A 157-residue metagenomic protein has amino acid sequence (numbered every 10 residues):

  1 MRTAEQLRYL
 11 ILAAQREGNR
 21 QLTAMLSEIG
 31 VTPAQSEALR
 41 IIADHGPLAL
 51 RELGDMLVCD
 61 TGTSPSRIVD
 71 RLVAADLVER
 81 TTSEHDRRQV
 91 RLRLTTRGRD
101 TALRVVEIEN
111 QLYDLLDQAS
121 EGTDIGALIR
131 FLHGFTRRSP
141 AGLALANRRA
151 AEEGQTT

Functional and structural regions predicted by a protein language model:
M1, G122-T157: C-terminal regulatory/oligomerization modules of transcriptional regulators
M1-I29, L77, L92, G126 (+1 more regions): N-terminal leader segment of winged-helix/HTH proteins
Y9, A13, E37-R40, A127-R130 (+1 more regions): Amphipathic alpha-helical interaction segments
L12, Q21-T63: N-terminal helix-turn-helix DNA-binding core of bacterial DNA-binding proteins
A14, G18, L57, T101-S120 (+1 more regions): Alpha-helical linker/hinge and terminal dimerization helices associated with HTH transcriptional regulators
E28-T32, L48, S64-R67, R71 (+2 more regions): Short glycine/proline-centered loop/turn elements that form peptide/ligand docking sites
D70-R130: Charged, amphipathic alpha-helical coiled-coil/dimerization segments
